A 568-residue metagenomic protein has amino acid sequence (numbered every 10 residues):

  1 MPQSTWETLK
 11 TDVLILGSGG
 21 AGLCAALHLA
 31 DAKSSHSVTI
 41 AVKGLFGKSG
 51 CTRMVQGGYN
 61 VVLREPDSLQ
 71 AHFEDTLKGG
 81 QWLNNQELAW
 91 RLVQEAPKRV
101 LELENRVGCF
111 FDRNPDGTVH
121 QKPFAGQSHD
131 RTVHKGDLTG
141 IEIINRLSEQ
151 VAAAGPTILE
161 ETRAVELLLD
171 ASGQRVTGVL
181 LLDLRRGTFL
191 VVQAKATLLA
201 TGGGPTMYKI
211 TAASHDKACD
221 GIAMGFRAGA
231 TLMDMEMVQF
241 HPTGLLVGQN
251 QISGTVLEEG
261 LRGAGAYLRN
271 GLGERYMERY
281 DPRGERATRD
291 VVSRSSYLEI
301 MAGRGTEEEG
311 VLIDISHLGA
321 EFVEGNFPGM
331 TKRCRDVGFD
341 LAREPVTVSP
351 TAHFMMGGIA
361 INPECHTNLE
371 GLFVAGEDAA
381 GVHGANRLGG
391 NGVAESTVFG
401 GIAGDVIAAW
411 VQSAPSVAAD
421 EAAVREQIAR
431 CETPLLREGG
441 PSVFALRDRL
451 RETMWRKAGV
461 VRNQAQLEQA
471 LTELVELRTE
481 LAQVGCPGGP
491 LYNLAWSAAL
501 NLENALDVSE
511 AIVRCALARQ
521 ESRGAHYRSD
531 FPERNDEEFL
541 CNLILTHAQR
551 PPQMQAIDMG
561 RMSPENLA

Functional and structural regions predicted by a protein language model:
M1-S4, T8-T11, G20, A25-H28 (+12 more regions): Glycine- and aromatic-enriched mobile tails/lids
T8-T11, R186-A196, N368: Core beta-strand elements of the Rossmann-like FAD/NAD(P) dinucleotide-binding domain in flavoenzyme oxidoreductases
H36-V42, D234: Short beta-strand "acidic-cap" motif of Rossmann-like dinucleotide-binding folds
G44-L77, Q81, Q239-T243, I252-S253: Conserved N-terminal glycine-rich FAD pyrophosphate-binding loop of Rossmann-like flavoproteins
W82-Q86, T118-I144, P205-K209, E309-L318: Helix-loop-beta segment of a Rossmann-like dinucleotide-binding subdomain
N84-P97, R131-E149, L159, T211-C219 (+2 more regions): Short beta-strand to alpha-helix junction loop
E104-T188, Q193, A200, G244-G248: Conserved redox-cofactor binding core of oxidoreductases
M224, A230-D340, E344-V346, T397 (+3 more regions): An anion/pyrophosphate-binding glycine-rich loop and adjacent beta-alpha core in soluble alpha-beta enzymes
